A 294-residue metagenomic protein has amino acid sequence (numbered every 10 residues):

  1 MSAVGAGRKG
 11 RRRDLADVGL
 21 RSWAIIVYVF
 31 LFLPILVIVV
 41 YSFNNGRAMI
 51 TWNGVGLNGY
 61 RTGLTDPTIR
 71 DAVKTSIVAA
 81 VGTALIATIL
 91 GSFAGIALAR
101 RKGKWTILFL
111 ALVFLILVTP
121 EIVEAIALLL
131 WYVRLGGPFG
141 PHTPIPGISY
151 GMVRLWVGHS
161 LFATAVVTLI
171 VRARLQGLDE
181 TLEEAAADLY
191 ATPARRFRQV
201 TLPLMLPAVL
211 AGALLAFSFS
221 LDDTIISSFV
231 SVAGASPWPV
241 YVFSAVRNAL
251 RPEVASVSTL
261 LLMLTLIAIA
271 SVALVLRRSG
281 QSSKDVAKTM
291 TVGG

Functional and structural regions predicted by a protein language model:
M1-I25, G103, S271-G294: Transmembrane alpha-helical segments of polytopic membrane transport and secretion proteins
V4, G10-A16, R47, Y60-I69 (+2 more regions): Interhelical loop and adjacent transmembrane-helix boundary motif in polytopic membrane transport permeases
G5-G10, A48-N53, L57, W105 (+3 more regions): Membrane-interfacial helix termini and adjacent extracytoplasmic/periplasmic loops of multi-pass transporters
A16-I25, F93-W131, E183, M290-G294: Cytoplasmic-entry segments and transmembrane alpha-helices of multi-pass inner-membrane transporters
S22-W23, Y28-I35, T106, R154 (+4 more regions): Transmembrane alpha-helices
L33-P67, S228-A233, V286-A287, G294: Short membrane-interfacial helix/loop motifs at transmembrane-helix boundaries
P67-L98: Transmembrane alpha-helix signature in integral membrane proteins
V73, L98, L115, A173 (+2 more regions): Short hydrophobic faces within alpha-helices
